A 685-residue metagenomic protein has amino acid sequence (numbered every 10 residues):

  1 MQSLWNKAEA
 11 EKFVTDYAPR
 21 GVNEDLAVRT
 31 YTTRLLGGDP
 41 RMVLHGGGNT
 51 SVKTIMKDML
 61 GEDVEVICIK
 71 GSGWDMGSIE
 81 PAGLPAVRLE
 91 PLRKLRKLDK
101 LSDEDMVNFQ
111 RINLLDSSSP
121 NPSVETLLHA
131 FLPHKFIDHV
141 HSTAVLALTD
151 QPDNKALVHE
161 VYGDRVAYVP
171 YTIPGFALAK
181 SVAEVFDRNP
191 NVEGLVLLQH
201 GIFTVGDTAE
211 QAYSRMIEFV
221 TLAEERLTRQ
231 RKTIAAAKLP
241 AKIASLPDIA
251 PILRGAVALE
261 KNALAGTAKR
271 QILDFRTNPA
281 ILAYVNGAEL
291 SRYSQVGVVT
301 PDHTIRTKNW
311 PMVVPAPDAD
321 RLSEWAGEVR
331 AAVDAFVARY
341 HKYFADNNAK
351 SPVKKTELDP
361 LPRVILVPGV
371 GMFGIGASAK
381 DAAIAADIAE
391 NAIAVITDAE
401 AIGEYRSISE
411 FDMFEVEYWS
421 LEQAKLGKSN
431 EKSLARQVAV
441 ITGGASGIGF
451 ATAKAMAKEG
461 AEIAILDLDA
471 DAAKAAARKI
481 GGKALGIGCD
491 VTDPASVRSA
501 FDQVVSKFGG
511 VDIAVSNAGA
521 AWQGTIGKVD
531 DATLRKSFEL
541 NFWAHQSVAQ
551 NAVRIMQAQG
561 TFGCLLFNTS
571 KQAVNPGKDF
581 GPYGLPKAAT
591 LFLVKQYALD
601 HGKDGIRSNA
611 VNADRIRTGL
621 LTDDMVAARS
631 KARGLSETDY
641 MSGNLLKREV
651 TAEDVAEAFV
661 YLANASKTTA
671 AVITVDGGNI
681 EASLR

Functional and structural regions predicted by a protein language model:
M1-A439, A451: Glycine-rich flexible loops
G510-V511, M556-T569, K603-I606, A671: Active-site loop of short-chain dehydrogenase/reductase
T525-I526, D530-F538: Substrate-binding pocket helix/loop in short-chain dehydrogenase/reductase
V529, P576-L585, Q596: Active-site loop-to-helix junction immediately N-terminal to the catalytic Tyr of the SDR YXXXK motif in Rossmann-fold
A549, P586, V594: Active-site helix of classical SDR
R554, L599-D600: Alpha-helical segment proximal to the catalytic Tyr-Lys
R648-V675, I680: C-terminal substrate-recognition "lid" of short-chain dehydrogenase/reductases
